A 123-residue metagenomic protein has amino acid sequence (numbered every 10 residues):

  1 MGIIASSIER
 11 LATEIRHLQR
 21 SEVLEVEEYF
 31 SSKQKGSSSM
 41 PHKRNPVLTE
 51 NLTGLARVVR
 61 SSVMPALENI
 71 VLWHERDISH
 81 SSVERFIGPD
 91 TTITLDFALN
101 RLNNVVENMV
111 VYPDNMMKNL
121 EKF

Functional and structural regions predicted by a protein language model:
M1-L72: Internal glycine-rich alpha/beta core junctions
M40-F123: Glycine-rich cofactor/substrate-binding loops
